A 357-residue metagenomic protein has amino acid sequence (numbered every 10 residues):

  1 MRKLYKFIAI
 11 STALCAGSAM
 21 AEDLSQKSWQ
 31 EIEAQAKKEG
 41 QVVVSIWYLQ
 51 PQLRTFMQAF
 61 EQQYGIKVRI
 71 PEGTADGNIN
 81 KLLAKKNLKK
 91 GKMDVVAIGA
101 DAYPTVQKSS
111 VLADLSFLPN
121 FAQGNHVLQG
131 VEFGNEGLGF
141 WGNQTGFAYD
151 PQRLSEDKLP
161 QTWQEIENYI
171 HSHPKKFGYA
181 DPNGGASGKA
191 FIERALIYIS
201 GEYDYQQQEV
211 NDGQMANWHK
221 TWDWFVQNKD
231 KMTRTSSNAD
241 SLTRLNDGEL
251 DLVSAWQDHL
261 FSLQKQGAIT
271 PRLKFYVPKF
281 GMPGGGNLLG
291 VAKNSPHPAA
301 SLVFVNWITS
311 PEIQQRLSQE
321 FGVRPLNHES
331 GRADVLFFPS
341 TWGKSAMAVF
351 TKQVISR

Functional and structural regions predicted by a protein language model:
G17-A21: Sec/Tat signal peptide C-region and signal peptidase I cleavage site
Q26-K37, I46-K67, F147, L263 (+1 more regions): Short, polar/charged alpha-helical segment
S45-M57, R69-G77, G91-A239: Extracytoplasmic ligand-binding site segments that recognize negatively charged/polar headgroups
Y103-T105, L252-P271: A ligand-binding cleft/hinge motif common to bilobed small-molecule-binding domains
L112-A122, N135-L138, E167, K265 (+2 more regions): Short beta-strand->loop
G142-T145, H219, W224-V226, Q257-D258 (+2 more regions): Periplasmic-binding protein-like
A148-R153, L196-I199, G285-H297, R316: A bilobed periplasmic-binding-protein/Venus flytrap-type ligand-binding module shared by bacterial periplasmic
W307, P311-R357: Extracellular/periplasmic juxtamembrane helices and adjacent flexible linkers that interface with membrane partners
